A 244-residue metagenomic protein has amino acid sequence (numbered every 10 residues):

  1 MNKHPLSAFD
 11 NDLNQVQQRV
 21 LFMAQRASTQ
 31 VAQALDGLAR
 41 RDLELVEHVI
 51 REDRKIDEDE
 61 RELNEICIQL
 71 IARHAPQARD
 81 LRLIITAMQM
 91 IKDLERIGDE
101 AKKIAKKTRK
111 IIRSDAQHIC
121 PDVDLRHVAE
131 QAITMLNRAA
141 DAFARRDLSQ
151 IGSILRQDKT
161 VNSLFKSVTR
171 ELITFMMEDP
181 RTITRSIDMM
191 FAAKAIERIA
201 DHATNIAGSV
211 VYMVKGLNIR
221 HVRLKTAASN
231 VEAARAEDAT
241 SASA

Functional and structural regions predicted by a protein language model:
M1-A244: Cytosolic, long alpha-helical scaffolding segments
